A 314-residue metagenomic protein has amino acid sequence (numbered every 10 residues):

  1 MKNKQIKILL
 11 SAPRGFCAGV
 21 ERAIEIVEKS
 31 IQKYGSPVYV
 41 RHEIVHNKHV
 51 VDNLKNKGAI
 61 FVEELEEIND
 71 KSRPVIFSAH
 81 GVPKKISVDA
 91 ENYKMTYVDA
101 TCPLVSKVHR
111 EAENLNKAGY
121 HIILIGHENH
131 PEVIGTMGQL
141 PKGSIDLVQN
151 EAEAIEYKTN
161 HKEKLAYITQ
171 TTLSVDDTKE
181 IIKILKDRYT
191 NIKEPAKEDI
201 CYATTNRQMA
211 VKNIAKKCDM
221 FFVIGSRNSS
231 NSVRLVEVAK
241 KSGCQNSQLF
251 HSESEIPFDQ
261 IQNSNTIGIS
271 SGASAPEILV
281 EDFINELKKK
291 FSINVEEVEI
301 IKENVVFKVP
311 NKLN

Functional and structural regions predicted by a protein language model:
M1-I267, S271, E277-N314: The feature marks the mature, well-folded catalytic cores of soluble enzymes
